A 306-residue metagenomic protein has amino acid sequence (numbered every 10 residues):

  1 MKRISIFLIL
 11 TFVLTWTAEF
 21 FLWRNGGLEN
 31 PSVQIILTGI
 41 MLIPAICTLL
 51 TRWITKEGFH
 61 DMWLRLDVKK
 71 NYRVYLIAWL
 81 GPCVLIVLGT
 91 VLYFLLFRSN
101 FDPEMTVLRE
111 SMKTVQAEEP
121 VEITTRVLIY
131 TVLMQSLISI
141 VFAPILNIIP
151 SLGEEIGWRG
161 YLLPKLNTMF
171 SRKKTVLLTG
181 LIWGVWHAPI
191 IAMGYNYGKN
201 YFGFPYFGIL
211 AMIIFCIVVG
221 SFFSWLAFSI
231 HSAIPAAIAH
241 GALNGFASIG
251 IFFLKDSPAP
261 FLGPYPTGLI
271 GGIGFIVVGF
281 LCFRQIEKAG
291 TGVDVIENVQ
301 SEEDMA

Functional and structural regions predicted by a protein language model:
R3-W16, M41, I77-L85, I182: Alpha-helical transmembrane segments
F20-I35: Short, hydrophobic transmembrane alpha-helix segments
W23, G39-V84, L88, L92-T114 (+2 more regions): Membrane-helix interface linkers and caps
L76-N100, L178-I182, F222-S229, A233-H240: Hydrophobic alpha-helical membrane-insertion segments
M112, Q116-I123, L162, I191-F204: Membrane-interface interhelical connector segments
E118-N147, L210-V219, L269: Hydrophobic alpha-helical transmembrane segments
L152-V185, F228-S232: Membrane-interface helix/loop boundary segments of multi-pass membrane proteins
Y201-I209, H231, A239-A306: C-terminal membrane module of polytopic membrane proteins
